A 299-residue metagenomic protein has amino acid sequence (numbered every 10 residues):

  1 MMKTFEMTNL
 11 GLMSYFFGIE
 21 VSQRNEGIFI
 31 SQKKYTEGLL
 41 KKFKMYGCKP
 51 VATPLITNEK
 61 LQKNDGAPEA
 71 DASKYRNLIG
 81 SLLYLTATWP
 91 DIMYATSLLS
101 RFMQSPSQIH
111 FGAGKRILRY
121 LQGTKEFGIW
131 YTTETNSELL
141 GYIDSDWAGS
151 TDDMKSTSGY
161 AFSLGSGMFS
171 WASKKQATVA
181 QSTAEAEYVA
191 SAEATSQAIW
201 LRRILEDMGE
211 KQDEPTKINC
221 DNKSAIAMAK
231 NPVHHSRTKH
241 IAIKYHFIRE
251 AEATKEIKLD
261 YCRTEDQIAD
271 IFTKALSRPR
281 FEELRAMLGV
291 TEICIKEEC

Functional and structural regions predicted by a protein language model:
M2-N9: A common structural junction motif
N9-G128, R263, I271-T273: C-terminal reverse transcriptase regions that engage the nucleic-acid substrate
M13-F16, G27, K42, N58 (+6 more regions): Beta-strand-rich binding-surface signature of beta-sandwich/beta-barrel folds used to engage anionic ligands
Y15, E138, S156, K174-C299: RNase H-like nuclease module associated with reverse transcription
I19, Q32-K33, T133, I143-S145 (+5 more regions): Residues immediately flanking
K74-M93, D146-G149, T157, A184-W200: Conserved pre-motif C helix in the palm subdomain of viral-like polymerases
L82, Y142-A184: RNase H-like nuclease fold core
Y120-I143, E210: Structured nucleic-acid-interacting core domains from mobile-element enzymes and related host factors, especially RNase
